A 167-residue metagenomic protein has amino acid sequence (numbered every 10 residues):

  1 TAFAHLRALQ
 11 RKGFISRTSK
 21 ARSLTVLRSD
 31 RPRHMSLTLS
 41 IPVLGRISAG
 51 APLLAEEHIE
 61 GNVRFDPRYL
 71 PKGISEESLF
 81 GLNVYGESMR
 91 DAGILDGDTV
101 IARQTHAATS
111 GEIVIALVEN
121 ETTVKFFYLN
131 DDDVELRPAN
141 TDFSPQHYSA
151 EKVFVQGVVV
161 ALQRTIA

Functional and structural regions predicted by a protein language model:
R7-L95, T122, L129-D133, S149 (+1 more regions): Short, positionally conserved secondary-structure boundary motifs
G97-D98, E112: Structural motif
I101-A102, I115: Hydrophobic beta-strand signal
A108-I115: Short, Lys/Arg- and Gly-enriched loop/turn segments at beta-strand edges
V118, T123-Q146: PDZ-domain C-terminal substructure recognizer with occasional recognition of PDZ-binding tails
